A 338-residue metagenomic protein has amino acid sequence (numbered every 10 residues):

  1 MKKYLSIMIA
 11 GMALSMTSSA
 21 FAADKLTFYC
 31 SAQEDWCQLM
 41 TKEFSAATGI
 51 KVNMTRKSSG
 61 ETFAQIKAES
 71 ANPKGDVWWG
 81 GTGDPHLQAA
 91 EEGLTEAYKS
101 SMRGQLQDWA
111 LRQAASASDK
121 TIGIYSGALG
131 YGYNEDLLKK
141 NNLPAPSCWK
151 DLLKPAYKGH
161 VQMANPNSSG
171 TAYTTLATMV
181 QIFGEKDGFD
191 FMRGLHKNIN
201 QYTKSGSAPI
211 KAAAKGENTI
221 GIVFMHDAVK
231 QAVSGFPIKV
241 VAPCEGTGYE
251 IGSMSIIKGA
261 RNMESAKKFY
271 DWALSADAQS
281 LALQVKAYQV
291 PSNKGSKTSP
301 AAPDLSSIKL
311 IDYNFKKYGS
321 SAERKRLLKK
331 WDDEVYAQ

Functional and structural regions predicted by a protein language model:
A22-Q88: Early extracytoplasmic/lumenal segment of secretory-pathway proteins
S31, D35-Q38, K74-E217: Extracytoplasmic ligand-binding site segments that recognize negatively charged/polar headgroups
D84-Q88, A214, T219-P237: A ligand-binding cleft/hinge motif common to bilobed small-molecule-binding domains
E96-G104, T121, K150, F236-G248 (+1 more regions): Short beta-strand->loop
G132-L137, A177, I251-N262, L281-Q284: A bilobed periplasmic-binding-protein/Venus flytrap-type ligand-binding module shared by bacterial periplasmic
F191-H196, Y202-T203, S234-K258, K294: Periplasmic-binding protein-like
I257-F315: Mature extracytoplasmic/periplasmic domains
P300-Q338: Extracellular/periplasmic bilobal clamshell ligand-binding domains
